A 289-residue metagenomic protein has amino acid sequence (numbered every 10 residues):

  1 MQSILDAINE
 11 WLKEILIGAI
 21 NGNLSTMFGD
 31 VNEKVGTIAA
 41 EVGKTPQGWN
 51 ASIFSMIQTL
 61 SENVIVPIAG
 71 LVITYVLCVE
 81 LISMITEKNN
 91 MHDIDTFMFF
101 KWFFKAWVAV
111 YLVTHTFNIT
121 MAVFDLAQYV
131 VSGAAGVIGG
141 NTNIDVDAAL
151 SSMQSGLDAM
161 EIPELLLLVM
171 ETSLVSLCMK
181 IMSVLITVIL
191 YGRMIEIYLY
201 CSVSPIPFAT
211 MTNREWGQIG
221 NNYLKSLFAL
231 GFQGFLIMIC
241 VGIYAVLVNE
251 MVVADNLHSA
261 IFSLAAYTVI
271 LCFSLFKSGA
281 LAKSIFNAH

Functional and structural regions predicted by a protein language model:
M1-V72, K88-F97, W107-C178, G217-N222 (+2 more regions): Gly/Ser-rich, low-complexity
P67-V79, I197: Hydrophobic alpha-helical transmembrane segments
Y75, T120-V123, A127, L185-V188 (+3 more regions): Membrane-embedded alpha-helices of multi-pass transport/permease systems
L81-I94, S183-T187, E215-W216: Membrane-water interface regions at transmembrane-helix termini and the short interhelical loops of multi-pass membrane
W102-K105: Elongated alpha-helical scaffolds
V175, M179-M211, K225-L247: Alpha-helical transmembrane segments of helical membrane proteins, especially in multi-pass transport, channel
